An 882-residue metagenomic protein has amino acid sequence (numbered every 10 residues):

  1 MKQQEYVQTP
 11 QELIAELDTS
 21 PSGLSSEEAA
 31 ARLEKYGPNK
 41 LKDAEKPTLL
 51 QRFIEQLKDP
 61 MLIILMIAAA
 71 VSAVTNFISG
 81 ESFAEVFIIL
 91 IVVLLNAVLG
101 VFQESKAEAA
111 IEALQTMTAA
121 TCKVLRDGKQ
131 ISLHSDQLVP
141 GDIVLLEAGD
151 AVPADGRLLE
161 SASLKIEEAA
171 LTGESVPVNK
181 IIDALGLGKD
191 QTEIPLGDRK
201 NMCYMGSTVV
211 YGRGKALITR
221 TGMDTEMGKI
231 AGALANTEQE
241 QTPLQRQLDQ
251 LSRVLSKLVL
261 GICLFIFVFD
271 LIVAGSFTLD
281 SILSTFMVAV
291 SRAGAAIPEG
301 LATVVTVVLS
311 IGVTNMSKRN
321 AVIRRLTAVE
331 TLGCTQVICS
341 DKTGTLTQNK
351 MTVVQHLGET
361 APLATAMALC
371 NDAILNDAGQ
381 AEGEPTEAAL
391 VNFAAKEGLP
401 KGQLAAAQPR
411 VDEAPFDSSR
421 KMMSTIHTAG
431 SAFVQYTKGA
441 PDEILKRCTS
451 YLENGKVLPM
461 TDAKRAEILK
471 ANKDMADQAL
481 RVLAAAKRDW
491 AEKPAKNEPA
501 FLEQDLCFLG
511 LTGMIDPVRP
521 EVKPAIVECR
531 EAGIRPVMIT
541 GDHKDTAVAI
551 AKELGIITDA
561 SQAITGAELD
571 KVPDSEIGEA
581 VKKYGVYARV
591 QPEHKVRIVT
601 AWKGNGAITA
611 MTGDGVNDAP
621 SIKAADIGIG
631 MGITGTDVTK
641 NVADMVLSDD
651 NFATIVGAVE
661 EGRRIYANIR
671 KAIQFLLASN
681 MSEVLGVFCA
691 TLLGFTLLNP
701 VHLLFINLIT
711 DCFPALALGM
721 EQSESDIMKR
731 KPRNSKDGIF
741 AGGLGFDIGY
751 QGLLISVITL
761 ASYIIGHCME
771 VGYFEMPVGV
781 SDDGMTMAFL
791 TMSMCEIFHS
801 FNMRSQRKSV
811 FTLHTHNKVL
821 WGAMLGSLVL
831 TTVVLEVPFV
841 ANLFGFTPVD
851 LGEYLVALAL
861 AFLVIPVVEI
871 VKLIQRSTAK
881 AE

Functional and structural regions predicted by a protein language model:
M1-P732, D737-F740, L753, C768 (+3 more regions): Conserved cytosolic headpiece of P-type ATPases
S682-E683, D747-T759: Core segments of transmembrane alpha-helices that mediate helix-helix packing or line hydrophobic substrate/ligand
T710, S756, M785-S800: Generic alpha-helical transmembrane segments
Y773-D782: Interfacial segments at transmembrane-helix termini and the short loops linking adjacent helices
M803: A C-terminal functional module that forms or caps the active site or interfaces directly with catalytic machinery
